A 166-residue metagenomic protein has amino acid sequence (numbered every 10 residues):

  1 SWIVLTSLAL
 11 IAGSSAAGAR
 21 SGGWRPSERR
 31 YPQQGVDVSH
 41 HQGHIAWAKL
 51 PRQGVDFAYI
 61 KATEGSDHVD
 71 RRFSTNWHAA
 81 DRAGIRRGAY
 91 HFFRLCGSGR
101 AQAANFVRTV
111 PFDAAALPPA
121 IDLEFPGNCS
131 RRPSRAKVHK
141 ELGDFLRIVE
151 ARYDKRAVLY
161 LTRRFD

Functional and structural regions predicted by a protein language model:
W2-A12: Bacterial N-terminal signal peptides
A16-A19: Boundary at the C-terminal end of the N-terminal hydrophobic targeting segment
S21-A48, R52, D56, I60-R152: Substrate-binding cleft of extracellular glycoside hydrolase catalytic domains
Y153-D166: Aromatic-lined carbohydrate-recognition surfaces of secreted/lumenal glycan-active proteins
